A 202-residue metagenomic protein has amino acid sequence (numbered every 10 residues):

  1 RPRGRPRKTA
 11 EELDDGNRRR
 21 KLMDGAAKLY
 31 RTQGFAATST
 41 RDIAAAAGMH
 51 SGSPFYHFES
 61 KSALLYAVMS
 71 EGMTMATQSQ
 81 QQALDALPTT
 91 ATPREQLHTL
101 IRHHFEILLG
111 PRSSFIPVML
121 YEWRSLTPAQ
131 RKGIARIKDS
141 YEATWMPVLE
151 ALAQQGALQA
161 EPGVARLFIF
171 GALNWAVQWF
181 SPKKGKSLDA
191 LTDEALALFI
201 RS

Functional and structural regions predicted by a protein language model:
R1-N17, L84: N-terminal intrinsically disordered/low-complexity leader segments
R1-R5, T99, H103-G110, E142-A151 (+2 more regions): C-terminal peripheral helix-coil segments that are non-catalytic and often amphipathic
R18-A27, I43, V68-G72, A76-Q80 (+1 more regions): Generic hydrophobic, amphipathic alpha-helix propensity
K21, L29-A63, A67: Helix-turn-helix
G34-A37, Q154-P162: Short, charged helix-capping/linker segments at alpha-helix termini
F58, L120-L126: Short helix-capping/turn signature of helix-turn-helix
A67, Q81-S114, I169: Hydrophobic alpha-helical connector segments
T74-Q81, G110, V118, P128-Q154 (+2 more regions): Amphipathic alpha-helical packing segments from all-alpha helical-bundle domains
